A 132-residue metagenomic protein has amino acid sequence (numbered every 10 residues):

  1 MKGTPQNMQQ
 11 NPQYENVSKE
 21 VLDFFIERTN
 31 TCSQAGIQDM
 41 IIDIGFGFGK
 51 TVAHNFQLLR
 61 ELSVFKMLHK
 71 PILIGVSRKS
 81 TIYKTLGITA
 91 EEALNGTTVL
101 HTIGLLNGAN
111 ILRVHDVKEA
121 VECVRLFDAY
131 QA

Functional and structural regions predicted by a protein language model:
M1-Q34, G49-A132: Active-site-adjacent loop and "lid" segments of alpha/beta metabolic enzymes
